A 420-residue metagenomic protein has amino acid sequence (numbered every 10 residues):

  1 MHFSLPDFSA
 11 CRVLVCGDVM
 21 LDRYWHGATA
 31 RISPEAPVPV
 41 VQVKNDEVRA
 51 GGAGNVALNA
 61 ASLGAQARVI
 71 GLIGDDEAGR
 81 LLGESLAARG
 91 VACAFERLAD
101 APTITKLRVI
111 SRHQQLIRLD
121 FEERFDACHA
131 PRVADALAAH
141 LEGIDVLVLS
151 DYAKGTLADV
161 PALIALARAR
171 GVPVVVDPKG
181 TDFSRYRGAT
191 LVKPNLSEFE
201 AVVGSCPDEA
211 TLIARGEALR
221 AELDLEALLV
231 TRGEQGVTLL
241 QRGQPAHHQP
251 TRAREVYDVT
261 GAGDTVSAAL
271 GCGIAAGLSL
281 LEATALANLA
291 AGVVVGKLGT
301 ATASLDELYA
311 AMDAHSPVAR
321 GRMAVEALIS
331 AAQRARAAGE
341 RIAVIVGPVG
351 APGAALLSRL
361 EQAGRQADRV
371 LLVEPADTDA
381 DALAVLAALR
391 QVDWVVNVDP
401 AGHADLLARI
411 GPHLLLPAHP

Functional and structural regions predicted by a protein language model:
V13, L21-V146, A301-R322: Conserved N-terminal subdomain of the carbohydrate kinase-like
C16, V41-A50, G155, I342-L357: Short, glycine-rich nucleotide/cofactor-binding loops
A61, A87, A275, G364 (+1 more regions): Gly/Ala-rich phosphate-binding loop of Rossmann-like dinucleotide-binding domains, activating on the conserved
R68-I73, V174-P178, P194, V370-D377: Short internal beta-strands
G143-T156: Short acidic, glycine-rich surface-loop motifs adjacent to enzyme active sites
K154-A246: Conserved phosphate/ATP/ADP-binding segment of small-molecule kinases
E226, R252-A311: Conserved post-catalytic alpha-helical subdomain immediately downstream of the catalytic base and nucleotide-binding
M312-P420: Nucleotidyltransferase catalytic core that binds NTPs
